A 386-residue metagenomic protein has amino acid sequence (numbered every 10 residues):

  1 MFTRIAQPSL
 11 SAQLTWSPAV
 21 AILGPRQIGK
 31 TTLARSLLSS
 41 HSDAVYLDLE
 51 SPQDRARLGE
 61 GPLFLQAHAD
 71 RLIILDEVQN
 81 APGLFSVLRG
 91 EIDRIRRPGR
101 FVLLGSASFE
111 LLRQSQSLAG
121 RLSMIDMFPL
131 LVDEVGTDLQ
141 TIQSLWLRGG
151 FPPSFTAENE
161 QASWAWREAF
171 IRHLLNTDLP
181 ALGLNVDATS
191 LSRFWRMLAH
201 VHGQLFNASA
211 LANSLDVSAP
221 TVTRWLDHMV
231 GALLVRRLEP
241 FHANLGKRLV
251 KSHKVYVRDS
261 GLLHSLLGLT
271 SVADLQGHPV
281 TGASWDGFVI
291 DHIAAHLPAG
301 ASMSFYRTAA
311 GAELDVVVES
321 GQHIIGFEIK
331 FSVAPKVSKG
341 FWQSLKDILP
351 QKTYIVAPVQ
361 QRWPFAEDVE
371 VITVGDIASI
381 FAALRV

Functional and structural regions predicted by a protein language model:
M1-L14: Pre-Walker A adenine-sensing motif
I22: Hydrophobic anchor at the beta1->P-loop junction of P-loop NTPases
K30: Conserved lysine of the Walker
L33: Hydrophobic positions on the alpha1 helix immediately C-terminal to the Walker A/P-loop
F85-F109, S117: Conserved catalytic/switch belt of AAA+ P-loop NTPases
F109-S123, D138-Q140: Short regulatory helix/loop adjacent to the ATP-binding pocket of P-loop NTPases
E160-H323: Accessory nucleic acid-recognition modules appended to NTPase machines
Q360-V386: Domain-level recognition of nuclease-like catalytic cores that cleave nucleotide substrates
